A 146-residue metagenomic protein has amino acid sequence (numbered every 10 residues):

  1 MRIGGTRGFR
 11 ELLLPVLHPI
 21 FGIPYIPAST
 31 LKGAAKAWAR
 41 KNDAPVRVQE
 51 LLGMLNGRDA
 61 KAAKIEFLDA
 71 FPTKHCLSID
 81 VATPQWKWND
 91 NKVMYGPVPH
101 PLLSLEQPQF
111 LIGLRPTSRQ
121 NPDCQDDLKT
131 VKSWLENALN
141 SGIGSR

Functional and structural regions predicted by a protein language model:
M1-R146: Basic, Gly/Ser/Thr-rich N-terminal segments that form RNA-phosphate-binding interfaces in CRISPR RAMP
